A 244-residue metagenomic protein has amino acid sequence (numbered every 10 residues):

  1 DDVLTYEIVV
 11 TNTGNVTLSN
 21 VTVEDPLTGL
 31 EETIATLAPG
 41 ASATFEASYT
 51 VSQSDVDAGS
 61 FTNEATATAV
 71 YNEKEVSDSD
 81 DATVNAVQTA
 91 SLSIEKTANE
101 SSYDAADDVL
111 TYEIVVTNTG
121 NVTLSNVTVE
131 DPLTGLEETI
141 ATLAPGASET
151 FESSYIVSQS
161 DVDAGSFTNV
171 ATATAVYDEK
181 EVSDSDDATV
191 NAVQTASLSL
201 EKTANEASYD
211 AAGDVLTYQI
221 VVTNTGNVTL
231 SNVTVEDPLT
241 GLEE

Functional and structural regions predicted by a protein language model:
D1-E244: Exported/extracytosolic protein signature
